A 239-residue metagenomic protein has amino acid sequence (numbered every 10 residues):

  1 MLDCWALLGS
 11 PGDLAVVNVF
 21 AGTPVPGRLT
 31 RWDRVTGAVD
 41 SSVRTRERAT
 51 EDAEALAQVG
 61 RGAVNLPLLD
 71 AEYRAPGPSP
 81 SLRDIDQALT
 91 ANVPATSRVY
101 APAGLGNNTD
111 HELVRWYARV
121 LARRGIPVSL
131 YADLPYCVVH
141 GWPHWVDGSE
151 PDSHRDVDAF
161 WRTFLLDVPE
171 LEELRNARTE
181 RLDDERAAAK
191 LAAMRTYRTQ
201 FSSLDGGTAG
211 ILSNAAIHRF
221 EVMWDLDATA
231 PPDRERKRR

Functional and structural regions predicted by a protein language model:
M1-R124, A188: Active-site beta-strand->loop->alpha-helix modules in alpha/beta enzyme cores, enriched in Gly/His/Asp(Glu)
T50-L66, A75-P80, P94, R124-R239: The feature marks non-catalytic terminal segments
